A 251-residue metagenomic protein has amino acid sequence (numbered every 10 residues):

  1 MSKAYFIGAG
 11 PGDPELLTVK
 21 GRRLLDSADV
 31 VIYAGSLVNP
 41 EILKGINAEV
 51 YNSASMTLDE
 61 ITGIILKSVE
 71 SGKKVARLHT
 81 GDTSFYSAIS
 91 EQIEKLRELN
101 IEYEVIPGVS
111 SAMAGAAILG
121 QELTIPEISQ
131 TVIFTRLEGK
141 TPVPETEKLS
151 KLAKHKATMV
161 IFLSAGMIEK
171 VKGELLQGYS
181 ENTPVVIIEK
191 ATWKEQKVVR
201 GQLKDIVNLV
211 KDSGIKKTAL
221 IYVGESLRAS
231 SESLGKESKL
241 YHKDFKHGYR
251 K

Functional and structural regions predicted by a protein language model:
M1-V109, A114, A219: Class I S-adenosyl-L-methionine
S2, D13, D82-F85, I89-H155 (+1 more regions): Class I SAM-dependent methyltransferase SAM-binding "motif I" and its flanking Rossmann-like core
S2-A4, E60, S71-V75, T131 (+2 more regions): A contiguous loop/helix-start segment that scaffolds small-molecule binding in enzyme catalytic cores
E15-G21, L37-V38, T62-G63, G120-Q121 (+3 more regions): A generic local structural motif
R22, I42, K67, L123-I125 (+3 more regions): Short secondary-structure boundary/capping segments
I46, L119, L123, L175 (+1 more regions): Active-site catalytic pocket residues across diverse enzymes, especially alpha/beta-hydrolases
